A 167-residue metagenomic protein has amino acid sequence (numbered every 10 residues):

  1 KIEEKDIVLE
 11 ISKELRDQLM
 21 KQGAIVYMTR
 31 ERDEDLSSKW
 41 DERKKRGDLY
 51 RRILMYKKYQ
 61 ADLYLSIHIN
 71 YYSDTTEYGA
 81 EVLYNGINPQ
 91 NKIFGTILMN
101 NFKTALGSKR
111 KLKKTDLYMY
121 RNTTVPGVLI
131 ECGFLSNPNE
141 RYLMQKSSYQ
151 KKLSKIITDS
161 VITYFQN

Functional and structural regions predicted by a protein language model:
K1-A80, Y84-F94: Catalytic-core regions of hydrolytic enzymes
K13-A24, E31, K57-A61, M99-S108 (+3 more regions): Sec-exported extracytoplasmic/periplasmic mature domains
G23-A24, G79, S108-K109, T124-P126: A generic structural signal for alpha->beta connector loops
D35, T104, L135-S136: Active-site/binding-pocket entry motifs
R46-G47, L83-I87, N101-T104, S147-K151: Short, low-complexity, polar/charged sequence segments that are solvent-exposed and flexible
R51, N100, Y142: Charged/polar, solvent-exposed surface patches and flexible loops
S66, S73, K111-N167: Active-site-adjacent mobile loop/cap segments within catalytic or ligand-binding domains
P89-K114: Active-site-adjacent substrate-binding region of metalloamidase/peptidase-like peptide-processing proteins
